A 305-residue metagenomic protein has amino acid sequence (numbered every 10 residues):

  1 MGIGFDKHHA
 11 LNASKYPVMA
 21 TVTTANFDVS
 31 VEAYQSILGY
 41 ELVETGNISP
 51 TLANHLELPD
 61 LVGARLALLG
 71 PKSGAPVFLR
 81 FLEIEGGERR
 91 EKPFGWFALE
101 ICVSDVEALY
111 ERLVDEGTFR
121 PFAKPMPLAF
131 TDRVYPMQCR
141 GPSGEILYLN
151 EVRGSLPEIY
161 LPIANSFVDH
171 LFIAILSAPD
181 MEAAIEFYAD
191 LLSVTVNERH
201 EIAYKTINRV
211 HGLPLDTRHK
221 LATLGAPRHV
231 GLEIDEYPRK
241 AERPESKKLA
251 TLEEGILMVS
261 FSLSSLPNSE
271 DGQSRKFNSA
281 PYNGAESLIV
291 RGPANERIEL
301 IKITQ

Functional and structural regions predicted by a protein language model:
M1-A13, L149-Y160: Short acidic N-proximal helix/loop "leader" segments that mark the beginning of a domain or an inter-domain linker
N12, S30, I48, E85-G86 (+6 more regions): Catalytic cores of nucleotide-enabled group-transfer and carboxylate-activating enzymes in metabolic and assembly-line
N12, V22-A75, P127-F130, L176-H229: Core segments of cupin and vicinal oxygen chelate
Y16-A25, G63-V114, Y135-R140, H170-P179 (+3 more regions): Vicinal oxygen chelate
V106-R153: Extended, hydrophobic interaction surfaces within ordered domains
M126-P127, Y135, I207-L213, R218-K220 (+3 more regions): Intrinsic, low-complexity N-terminal interaction/targeting segments
R133, M137-F187, V194-Y204: Surface-exposed beta-loop interaction hotspot
L149-L156, P281, L300-Q305: Short beta->alpha transition motifs characteristic of CBS
